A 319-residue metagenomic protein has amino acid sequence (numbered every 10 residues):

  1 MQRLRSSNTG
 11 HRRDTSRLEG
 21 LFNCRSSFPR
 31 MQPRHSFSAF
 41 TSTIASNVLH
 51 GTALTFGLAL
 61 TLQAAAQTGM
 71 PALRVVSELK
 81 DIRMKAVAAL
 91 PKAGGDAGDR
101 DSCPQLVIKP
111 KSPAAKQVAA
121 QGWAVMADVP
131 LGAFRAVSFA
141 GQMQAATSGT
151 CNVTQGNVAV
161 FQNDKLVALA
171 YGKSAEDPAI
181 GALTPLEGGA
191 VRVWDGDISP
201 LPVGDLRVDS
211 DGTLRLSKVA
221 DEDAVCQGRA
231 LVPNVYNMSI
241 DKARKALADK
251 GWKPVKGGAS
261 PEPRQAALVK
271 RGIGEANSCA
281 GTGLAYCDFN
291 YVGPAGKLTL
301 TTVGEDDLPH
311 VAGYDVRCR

Functional and structural regions predicted by a protein language model:
Q2-H11: Extreme N-terminal basic, low-complexity initiation segments that serve as generic localization/processing leaders
Q32-A53: Bacterial N-terminal signal peptides that target proteins for export
T61-A64: N-terminal signal peptide c-region/cleavage motif recognized by signal peptidases
Q67-R319: Exposed acidic/polar residues on beta-strands and adjacent loops within beta-sheet cores, strongest in beta-propeller
